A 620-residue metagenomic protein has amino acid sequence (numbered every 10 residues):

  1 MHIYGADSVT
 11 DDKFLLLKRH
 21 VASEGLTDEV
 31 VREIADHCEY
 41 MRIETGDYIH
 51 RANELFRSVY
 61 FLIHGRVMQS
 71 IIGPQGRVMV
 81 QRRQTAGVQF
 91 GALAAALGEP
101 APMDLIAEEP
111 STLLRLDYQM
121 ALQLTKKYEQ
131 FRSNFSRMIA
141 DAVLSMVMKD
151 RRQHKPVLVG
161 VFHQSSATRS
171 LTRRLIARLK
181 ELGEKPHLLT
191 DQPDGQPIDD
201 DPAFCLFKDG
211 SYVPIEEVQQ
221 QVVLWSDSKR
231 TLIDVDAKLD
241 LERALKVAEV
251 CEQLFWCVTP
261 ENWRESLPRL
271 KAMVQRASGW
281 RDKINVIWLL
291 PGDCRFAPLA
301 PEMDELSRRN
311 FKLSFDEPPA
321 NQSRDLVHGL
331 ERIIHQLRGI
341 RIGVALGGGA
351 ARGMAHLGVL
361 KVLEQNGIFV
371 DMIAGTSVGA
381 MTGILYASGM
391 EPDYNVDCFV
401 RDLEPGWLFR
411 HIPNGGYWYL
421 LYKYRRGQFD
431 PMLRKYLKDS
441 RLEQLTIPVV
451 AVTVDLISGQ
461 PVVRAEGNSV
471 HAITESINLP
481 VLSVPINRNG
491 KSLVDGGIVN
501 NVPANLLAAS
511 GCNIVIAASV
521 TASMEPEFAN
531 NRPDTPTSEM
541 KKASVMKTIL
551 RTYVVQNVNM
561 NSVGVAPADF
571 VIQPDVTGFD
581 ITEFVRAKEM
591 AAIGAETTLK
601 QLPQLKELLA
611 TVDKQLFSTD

Functional and structural regions predicted by a protein language model:
M1-R169: Cytosolic regulatory regions built on CNB/CRP/Popeye-like sensor folds
Q153-D199, V378: Walker A/P-loop phosphate-binding motif and the immediately C-terminal alpha-helix
G183-D227, C398-F399, P405: Phosphate-binding loop that captures ATP/GTP phosphates
V218-R243, L493-G497: Switch II (G3) loop of P-loop NTPases
V235-F311, I516: Conserved catalytic-core segment of NTP-binding enzymes
G279-D282, L289-F315, P319-V327, I342 (+4 more regions): Non-catalytic peripheral regions of patatin-like phospholipases
S323-I373: Helix-rich "cap/lid" substructures immediately adjacent to catalytic or cofactor-binding pockets
G347, F369-S388: Catalytic nucleophile loop
